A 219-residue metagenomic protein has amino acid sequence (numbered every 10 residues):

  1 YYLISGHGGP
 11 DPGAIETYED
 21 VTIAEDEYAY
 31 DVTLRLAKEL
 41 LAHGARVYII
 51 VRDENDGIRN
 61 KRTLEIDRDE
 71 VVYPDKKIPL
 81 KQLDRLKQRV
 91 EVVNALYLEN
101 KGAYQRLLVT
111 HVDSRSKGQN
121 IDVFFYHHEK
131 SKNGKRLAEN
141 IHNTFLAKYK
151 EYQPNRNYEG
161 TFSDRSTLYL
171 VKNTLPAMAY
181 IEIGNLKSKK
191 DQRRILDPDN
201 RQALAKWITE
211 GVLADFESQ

Functional and structural regions predicted by a protein language model:
Y1-S5, R46-V51, Y104-T110, F124-Y126 (+2 more regions): Structural recognition of the beta-strand scaffold that forms the well-ordered cores of secreted hydrolase catalytic
Y1-V92, D113-S116: Active-site histidine-acidic residue metal-binding/catalytic motifs, centered on HxH/HExxH-like signatures
D11-I23, D113-N140, F145: A short, glycine/acidic-enriched catalytic loop
V21-A24, Y28, K81, E129 (+2 more regions): Alpha-helix N-cap and loop-to-helix initiation/capping positions
D26-L34, K38-A42, E91, A95 (+6 more regions): Solvent-exposed, polar/charged alpha-helical surfaces in well-ordered, non-transmembrane soluble domains, broadly
E27, A42, G102-L107, G118-N120 (+1 more regions): Extracytoplasmic
Q88-G102: Short, well-structured alpha-helical segments in soluble
E99-N100, D113-S114, Y126, E151-Q219: Active-site-adjacent mobile loop/cap segments within catalytic or ligand-binding domains
